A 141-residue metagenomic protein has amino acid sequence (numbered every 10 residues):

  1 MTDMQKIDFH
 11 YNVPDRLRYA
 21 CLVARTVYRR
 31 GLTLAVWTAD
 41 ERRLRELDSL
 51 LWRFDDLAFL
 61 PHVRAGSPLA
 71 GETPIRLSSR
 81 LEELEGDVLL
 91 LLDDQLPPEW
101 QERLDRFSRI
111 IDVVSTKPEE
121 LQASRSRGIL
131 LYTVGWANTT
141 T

Functional and structural regions predicted by a protein language model:
T2-D105, S115-P118, S126-R127, Y132-T140: Positively charged, polar, low-complexity stretches
I111-D112: Active-site scaffold segments
Q122: Aromatic- and charge-enriched substrate-recognition/interaction segments in catalytic or ligand-/protein-binding
